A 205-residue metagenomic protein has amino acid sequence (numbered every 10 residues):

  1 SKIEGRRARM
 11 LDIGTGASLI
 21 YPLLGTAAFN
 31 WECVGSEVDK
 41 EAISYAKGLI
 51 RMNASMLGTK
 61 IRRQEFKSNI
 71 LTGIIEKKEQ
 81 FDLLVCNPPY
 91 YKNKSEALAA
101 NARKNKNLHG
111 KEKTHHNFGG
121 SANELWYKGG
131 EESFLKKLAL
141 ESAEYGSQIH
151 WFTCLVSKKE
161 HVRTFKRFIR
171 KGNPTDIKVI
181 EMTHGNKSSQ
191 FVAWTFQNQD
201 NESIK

Functional and structural regions predicted by a protein language model:
E4-G16: Conserved class I S-adenosyl-L-methionine
G5-R7, N30, Q80-F81, I149: A general structural motif
A17, E41-A42: Conserved short alpha-helix immediately C-terminal to the canonical SAM/SAH-binding motif I of Rossmann-like
A17-W31: Conserved SAM-binding loop of SAM-dependent methyltransferases across substrates and taxa, primarily the Class I
E32-E37: Conserved SAM-binding motif I beta-strand of class I
V38-K40, K47, M52-V179: S-adenosylmethionine
C154, F168-R170, E181-K205: Core SAM-dependent methyltransferase catalytic element
